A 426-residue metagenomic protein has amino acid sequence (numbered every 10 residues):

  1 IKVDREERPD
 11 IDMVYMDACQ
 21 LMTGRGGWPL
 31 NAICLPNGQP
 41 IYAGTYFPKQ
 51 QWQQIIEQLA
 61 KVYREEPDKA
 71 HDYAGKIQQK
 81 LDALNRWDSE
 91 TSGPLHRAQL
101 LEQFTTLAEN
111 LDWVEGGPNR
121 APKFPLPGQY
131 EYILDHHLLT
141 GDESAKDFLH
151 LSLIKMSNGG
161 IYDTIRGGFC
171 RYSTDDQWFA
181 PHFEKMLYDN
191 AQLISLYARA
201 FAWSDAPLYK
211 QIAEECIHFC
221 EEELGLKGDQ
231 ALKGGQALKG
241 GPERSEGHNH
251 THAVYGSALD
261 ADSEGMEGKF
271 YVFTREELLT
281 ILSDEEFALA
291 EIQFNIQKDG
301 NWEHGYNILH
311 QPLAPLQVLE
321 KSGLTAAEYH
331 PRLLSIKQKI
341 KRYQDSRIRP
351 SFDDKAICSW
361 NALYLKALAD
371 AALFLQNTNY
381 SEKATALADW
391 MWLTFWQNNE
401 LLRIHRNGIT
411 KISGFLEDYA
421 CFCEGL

Functional and structural regions predicted by a protein language model:
I1-L363, A367, A371-F374: Replace the tail clause
A356-A362, K366-L426: Long, K/E/R/D-enriched contiguous segments that form extended
